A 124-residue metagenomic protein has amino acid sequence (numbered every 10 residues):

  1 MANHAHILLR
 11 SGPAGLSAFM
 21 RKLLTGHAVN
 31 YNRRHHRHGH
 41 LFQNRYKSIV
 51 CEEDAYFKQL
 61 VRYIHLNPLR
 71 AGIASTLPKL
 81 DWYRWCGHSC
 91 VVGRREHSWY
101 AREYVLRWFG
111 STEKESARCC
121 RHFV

Functional and structural regions predicted by a protein language model:
M1-N3, R10-V124: Short Pro-Cys-Gly-centered "Cys-loop" motif that presents a nucleophilic cysteine in a tight turn
